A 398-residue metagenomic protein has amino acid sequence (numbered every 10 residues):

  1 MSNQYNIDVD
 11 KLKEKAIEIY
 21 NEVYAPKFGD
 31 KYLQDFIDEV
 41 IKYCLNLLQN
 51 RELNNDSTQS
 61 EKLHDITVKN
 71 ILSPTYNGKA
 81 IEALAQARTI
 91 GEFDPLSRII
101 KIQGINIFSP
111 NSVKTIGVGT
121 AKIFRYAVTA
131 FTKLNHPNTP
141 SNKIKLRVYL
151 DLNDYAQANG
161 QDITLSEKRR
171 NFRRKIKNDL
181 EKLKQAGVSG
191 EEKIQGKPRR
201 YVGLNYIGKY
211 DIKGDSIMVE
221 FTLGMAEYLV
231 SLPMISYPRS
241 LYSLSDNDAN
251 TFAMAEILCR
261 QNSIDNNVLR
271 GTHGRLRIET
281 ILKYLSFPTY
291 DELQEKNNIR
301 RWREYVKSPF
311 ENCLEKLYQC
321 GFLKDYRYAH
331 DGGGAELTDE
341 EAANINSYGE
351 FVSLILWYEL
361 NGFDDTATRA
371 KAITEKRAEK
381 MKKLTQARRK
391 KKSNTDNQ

Functional and structural regions predicted by a protein language model:
M1-Q398: Charged, alpha-helix-forming regions
